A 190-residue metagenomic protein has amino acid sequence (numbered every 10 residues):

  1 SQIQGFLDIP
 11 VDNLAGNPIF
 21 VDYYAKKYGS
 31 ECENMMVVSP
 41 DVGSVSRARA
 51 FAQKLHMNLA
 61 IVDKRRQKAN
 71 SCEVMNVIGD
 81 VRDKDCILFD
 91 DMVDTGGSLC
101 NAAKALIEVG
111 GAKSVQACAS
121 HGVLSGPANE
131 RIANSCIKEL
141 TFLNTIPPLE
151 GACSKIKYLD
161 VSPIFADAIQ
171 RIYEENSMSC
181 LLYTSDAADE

Functional and structural regions predicted by a protein language model:
S1-Y28: Active-site-facing substrate-recognition patch
D8-V11, C153-D160: Active-site regions of enzymes building and remodeling cell-envelope glycoconjugates
N17-V21, Q67-A69, P148, V161-A168: A short acidic, often aromatic-flanked loop/helix-cap motif at beta-alpha or helix-coil junctions that lines enzyme
K26-G43, R47-S154: PRPP/pyrophosphate-binding module of the type I phosphoribosyltransferase fold
V62-D63, S162, L182: Beta-strand->loop->alpha-helix junctions that form or flank phosphate-binding loops in nucleotide-handling enzymes
I156-S179: C-terminal functional extensions of proteins
Y183-A188: Conserved small/polar residues in nucleotide/adenosyl-binding loops
